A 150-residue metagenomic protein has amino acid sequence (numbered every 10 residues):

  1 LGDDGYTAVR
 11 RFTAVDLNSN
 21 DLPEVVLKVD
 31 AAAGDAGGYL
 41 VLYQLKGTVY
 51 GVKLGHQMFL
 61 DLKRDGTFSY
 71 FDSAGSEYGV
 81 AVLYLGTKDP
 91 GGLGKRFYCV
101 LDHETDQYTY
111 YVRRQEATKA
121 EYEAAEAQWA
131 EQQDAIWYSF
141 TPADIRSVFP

Functional and structural regions predicted by a protein language model:
L1-D3: N-terminal, intrinsically disordered, polar/charged segments of Gram-positive cell-envelope systems that serve as
A8-L17, M58-S69: Beta-propeller blade termini
L17, D30-A33, S73-G75: Short polar/acidic secondary-structure junctions
S19-V29, D65-Y70: Acidic/hydrophobic-patterned starts of short beta strands in beta-sheet-rich repeat architectures
V29, Y43-K46, Y84, V112: Residue-level signal for short segments within beta-strands and strand-turn junctions of well-structured beta-sheet
A33-V41, E77-Y84: Structural motif
A36-L62, D89-K95: Extracellular C-terminal loop/segment signatures of secreted glycoproteins
F71-P150: Acidic, small-residue rich beta-repeat scaffolds with periodic aromatic anchors
